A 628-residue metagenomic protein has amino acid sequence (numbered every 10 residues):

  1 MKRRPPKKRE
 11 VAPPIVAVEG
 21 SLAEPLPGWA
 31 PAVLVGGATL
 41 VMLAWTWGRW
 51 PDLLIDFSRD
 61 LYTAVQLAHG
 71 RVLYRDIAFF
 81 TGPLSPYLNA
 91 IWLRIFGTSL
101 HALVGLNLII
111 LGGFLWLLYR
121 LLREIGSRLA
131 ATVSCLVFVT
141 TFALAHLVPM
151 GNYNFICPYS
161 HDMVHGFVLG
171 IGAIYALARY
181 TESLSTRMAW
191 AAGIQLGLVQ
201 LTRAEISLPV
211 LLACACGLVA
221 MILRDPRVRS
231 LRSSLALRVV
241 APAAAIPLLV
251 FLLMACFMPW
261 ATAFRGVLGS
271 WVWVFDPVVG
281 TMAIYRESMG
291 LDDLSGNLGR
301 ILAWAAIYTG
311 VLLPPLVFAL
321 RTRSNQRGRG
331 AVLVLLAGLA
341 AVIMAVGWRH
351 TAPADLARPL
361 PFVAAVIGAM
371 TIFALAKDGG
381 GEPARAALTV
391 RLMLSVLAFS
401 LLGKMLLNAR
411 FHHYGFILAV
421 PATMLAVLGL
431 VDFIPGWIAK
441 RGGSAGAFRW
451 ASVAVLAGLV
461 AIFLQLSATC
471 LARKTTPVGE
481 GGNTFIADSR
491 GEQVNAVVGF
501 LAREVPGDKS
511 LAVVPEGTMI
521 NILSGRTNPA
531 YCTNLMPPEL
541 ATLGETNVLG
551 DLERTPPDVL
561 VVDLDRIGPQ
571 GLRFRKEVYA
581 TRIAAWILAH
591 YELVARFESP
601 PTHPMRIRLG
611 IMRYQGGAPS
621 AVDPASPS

Functional and structural regions predicted by a protein language model:
M1-A44, L235: Start-transfer (signal-anchor) and selected internal transmembrane alpha helices of multi-pass inner/ER membrane
G48-T63, V72-I91, T98-A102, M258-W260 (+1 more regions): Extracytoplasmic catalytic/substrate-binding loops of multi-pass membrane glycan-assembly enzymes
F80, C470-G479, N483-E539, V548-P569 (+1 more regions): Short periplasmic/luminal acceptor-recognition loop of GT-C membrane glycosyltransferases, typified by
G105-S134, V139-L144, G172-Y175, V317-F318: Transmembrane-helix motifs of polytopic, lipid-linked glycan transferases
H165-A191, M221-R229, R300, W304-A319 (+4 more regions): Membrane-interface transmembrane helices that cradle and orient dolichyl/undecaprenyl
A176-L198, R227-A241, G330-L339, T389-A398: Short hydrophobic alpha-helices at membrane interfaces in multi-pass membrane enzymes
R187-A204, V210-L218, A244-A245, V250-F251 (+2 more regions): Membrane-interface alpha helices of multi-pass inner-membrane proteins
L208, A354-M370, P383, L388-L392 (+2 more regions): Hydrophobic/aromatic-rich transmembrane helices and adjacent perimembrane loops
